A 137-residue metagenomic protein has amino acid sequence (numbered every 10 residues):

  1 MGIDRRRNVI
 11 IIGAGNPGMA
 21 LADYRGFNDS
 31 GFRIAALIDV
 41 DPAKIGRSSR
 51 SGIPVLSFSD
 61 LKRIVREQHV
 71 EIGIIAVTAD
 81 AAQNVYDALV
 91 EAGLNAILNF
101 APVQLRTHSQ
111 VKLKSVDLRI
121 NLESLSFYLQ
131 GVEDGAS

Functional and structural regions predicted by a protein language model:
M1-R7: Solvent-exposed, charged amphipathic helical/linker segments at domain boundaries
R7-P102: A solvent-exposed beta-alpha-beta segment
A101-G135: Rossmann-fold NAD(P)-binding glycine/threonine-rich loop
